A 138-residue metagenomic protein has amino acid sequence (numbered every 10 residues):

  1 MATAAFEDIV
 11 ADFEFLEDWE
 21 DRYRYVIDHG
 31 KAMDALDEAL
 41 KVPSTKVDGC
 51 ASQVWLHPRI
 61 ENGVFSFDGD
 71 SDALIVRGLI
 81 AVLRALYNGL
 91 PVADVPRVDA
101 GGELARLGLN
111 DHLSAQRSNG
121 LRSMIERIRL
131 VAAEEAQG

Functional and structural regions predicted by a protein language model:
M1-A39: Extended low-complexity intrinsically disordered regions
D8, Q53-D68, A136: Short amphipathic alpha-helical segments and their helix-coil junctions
L16-W19, D70-I75, Q116: Structural motif
R22, S52, I75-L79, P91 (+2 more regions): Amphipathic alpha-helical interface surfaces
G30, L86-Y87, I128, A132: Generic structural signal for hydrophobic core residues of well-folded globular domains
E38-R59: Structured beta-strand/loop patches that form or line metal/cofactor-binding pockets in enzymes
R59-I75, R84-N88: Conserved interaction-surface patches within small, structured recognition/assembly domains
D70-S71, A93, G102-G138: C-terminal binding/interaction regions
